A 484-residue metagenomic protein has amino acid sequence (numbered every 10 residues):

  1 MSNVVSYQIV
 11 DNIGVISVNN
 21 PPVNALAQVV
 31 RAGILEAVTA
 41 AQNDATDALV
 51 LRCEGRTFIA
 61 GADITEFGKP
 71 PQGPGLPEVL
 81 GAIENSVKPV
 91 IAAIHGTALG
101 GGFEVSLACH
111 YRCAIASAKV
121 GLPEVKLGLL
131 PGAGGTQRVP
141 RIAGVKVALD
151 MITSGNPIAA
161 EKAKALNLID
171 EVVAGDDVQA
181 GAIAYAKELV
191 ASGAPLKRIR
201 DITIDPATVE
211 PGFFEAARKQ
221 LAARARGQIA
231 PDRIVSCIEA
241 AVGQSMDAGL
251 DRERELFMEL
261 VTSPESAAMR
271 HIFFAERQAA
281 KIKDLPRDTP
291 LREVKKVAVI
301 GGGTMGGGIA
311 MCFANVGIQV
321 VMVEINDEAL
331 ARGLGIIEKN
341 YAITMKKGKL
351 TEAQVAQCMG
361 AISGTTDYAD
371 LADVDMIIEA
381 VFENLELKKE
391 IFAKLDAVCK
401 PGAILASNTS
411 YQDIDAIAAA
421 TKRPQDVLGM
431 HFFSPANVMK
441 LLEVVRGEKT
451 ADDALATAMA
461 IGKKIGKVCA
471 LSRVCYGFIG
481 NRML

Functional and structural regions predicted by a protein language model:
M1-R52, Q72, E78-G81: Conserved CoA-thioester-binding segment of acyl-CoA-metabolizing enzymes
M1-V18, A60, E104, K146 (+4 more regions): Amphipathic alpha-helical segments at domain termini/boundaries
N43, I83, S106, Y368-A372 (+1 more regions): A short, aliphatic-rich alpha-helical micro-motif
R52-A82, A98, K126-L129: Glycine- (often His-adjacent) and acidic-residue-rich active-site loop that binds/positions the CoA thioester
I83-L127, P131-G132, G301-I309: Glycine-rich beta-to-alpha active-site loop
L107, L122-P123, L130, P140-A143 (+2 more regions): Rossmann-fold dinucleotide-binding core
K281-N340, S363, G447: NAD(P)+-binding Rossmann beta1-loop-alpha1 motif at the extreme N-terminus of oxidoreductases
E328-A329, I343-L405, Y411-D415, A420 (+1 more regions): Rossmann-like NAD(P)-binding element
